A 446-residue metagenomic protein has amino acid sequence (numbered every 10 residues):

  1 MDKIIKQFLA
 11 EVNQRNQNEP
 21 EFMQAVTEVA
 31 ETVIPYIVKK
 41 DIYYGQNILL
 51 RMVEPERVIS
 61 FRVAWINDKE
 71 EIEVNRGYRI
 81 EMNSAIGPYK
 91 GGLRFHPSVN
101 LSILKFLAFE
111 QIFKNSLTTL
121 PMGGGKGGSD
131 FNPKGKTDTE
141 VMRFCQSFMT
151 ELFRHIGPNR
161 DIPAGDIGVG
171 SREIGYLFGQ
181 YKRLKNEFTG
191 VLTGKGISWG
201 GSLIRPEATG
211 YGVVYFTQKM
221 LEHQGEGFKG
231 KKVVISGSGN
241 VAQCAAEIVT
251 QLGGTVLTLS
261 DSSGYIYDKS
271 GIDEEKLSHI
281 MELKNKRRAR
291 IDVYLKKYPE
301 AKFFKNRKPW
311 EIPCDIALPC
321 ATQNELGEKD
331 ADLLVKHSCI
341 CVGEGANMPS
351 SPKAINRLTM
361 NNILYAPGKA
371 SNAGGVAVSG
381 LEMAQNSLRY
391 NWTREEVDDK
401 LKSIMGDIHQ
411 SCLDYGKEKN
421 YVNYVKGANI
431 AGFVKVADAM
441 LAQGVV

Functional and structural regions predicted by a protein language model:
D2-A25, M220-L221, C320, V335-V446: Adenosine-phosphate binding glycine-rich loop
I42-E73: Structured beta-strand/loop patches that form or line metal/cofactor-binding pockets in enzymes
F61-M122, K126, D130: Phosphate-interaction motifs
H96, N115-K229: Glycine/serine-rich phosphate-binding loop and adjoining beta1-alpha1 elements at the start of nucleotide-handling
F106, R160-A164, E187-L192, I235 (+6 more regions): General beta-strand structural signal in soluble alpha/beta enzymes
T193-G196, G201-E311: Glycine-rich phosphate/diphosphate-binding loop of Rossmann-like nucleotide-binding domains
G264-Y365, A370: Rossmann-like adenosine-cofactor binding region
